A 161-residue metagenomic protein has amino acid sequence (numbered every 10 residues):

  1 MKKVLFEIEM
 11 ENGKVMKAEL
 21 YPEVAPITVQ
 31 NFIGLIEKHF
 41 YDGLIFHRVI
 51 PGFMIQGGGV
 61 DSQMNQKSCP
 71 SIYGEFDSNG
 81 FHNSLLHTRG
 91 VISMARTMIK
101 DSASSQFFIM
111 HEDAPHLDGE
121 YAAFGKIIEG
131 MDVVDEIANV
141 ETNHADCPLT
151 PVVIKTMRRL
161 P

Functional and structural regions predicted by a protein language model:
M1-P161: Cyclophilin-like peptidyl-prolyl cis-trans isomerases
